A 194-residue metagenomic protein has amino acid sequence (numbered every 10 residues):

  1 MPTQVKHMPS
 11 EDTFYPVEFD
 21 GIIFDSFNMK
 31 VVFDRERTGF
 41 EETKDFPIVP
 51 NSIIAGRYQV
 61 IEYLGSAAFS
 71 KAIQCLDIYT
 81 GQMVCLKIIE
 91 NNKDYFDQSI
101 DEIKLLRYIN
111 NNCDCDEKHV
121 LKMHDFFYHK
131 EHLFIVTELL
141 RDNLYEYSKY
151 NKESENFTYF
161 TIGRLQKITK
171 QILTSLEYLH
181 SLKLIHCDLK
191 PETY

Functional and structural regions predicted by a protein language model:
M1-D45, V49-P50: Intrinsically disordered, low-complexity regulatory segments that flank or precede the catalytic domain of eukaryotic
V60-A67, A72: Protein kinase glycine-rich loop
K71-L76, T80-E90: Glycine-rich ATP phosphate-binding loop
Q74, K122-D125, I135: Conserved beta3-region
E90-D114: The N-lobe alphaC helix and its flanking beta3-alphaC-beta4 segment of protein kinase-like domains, centered on
N112-D125: Conserved HxN/HPN-centered segment at the entrance to the catalytic loop of eukaryotic protein kinase-like domains
E131-F134, L139-E192: Conserved alphaE helix
